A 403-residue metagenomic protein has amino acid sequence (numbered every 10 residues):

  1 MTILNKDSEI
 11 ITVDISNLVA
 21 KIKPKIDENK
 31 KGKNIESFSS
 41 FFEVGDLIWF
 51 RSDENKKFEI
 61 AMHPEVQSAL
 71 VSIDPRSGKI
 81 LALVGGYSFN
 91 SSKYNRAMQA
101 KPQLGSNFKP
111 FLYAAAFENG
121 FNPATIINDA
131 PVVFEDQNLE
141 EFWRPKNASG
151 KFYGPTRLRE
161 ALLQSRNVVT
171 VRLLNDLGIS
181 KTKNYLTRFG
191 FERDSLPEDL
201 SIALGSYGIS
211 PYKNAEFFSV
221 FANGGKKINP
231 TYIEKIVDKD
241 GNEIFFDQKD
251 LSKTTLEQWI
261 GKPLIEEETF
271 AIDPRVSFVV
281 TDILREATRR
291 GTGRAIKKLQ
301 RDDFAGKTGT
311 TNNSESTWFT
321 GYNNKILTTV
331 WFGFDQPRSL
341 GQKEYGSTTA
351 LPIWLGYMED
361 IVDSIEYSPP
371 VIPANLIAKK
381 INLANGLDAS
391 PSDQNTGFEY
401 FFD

Functional and structural regions predicted by a protein language model:
T2-S72, L83, N90-K93, Q164 (+1 more regions): A penicillin-recognizing enzyme superfamily signal
K30-S39, H63-S68, S91-F111, A124-A130 (+1 more regions): Short active-site loop at a secondary-structure junction that contains or immediately precedes the catalytic residue(s)
F41, F89, F117, A124 (+1 more regions): Proteins synthesized as precursors that undergo proteolytic processing into mature forms
R76, F121-S180, K227, D240-V279 (+1 more regions): Conserved catalytic neighborhood of penicillin-recognizing serine enzymes
S77-G78, K101-D129, A161, F217-F221 (+3 more regions): Active-site SXXK
S92-A97, E140, P197-L200, S339-K343: Short acidic, glycine/proline-rich loop/turn micro-motifs
Q103, F111, A115, N122 (+8 more regions): Extracytoplasmic/secreted proteins, especially bacterial periplasmic and envelope-associated proteins
E140-K146, G178-E216: Mid-domain, small-residue-enriched loop/turn segments at the edges of structured enzyme/sensor domains
